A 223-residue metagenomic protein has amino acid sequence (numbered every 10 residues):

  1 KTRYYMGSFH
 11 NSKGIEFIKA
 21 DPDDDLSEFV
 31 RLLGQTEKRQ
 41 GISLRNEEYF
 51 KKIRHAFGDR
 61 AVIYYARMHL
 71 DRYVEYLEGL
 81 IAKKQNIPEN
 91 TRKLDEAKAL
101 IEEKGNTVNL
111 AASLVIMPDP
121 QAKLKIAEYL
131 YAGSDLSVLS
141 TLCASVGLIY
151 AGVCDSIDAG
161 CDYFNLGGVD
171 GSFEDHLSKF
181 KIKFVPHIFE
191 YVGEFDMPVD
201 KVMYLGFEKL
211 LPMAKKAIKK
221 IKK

Functional and structural regions predicted by a protein language model:
K1-L139: A conserved beta-strand-loop-helix scaffold within acyl/acetyltransferase catalytic domains
K13-K19, E48-K52, I149, A159-D162 (+2 more regions): Short C-terminal domain-edge/linker segments immediately following a structured domain
D23, S27-G34, E48-A56, V146-S156 (+2 more regions): Short alpha-helical interface patches
L32, E78-I81, T141-A144, S178-K179 (+2 more regions): Surface-exposed beta-strand edges and their flanking turn/coil or helix-capping segments
E37, G41, S156-G160, F189: Secondary-structure transition/hinge residues
L44, Y65, A144, F195-D196: Residue-level detector of alpha-helical recognition elements and their boundaries
G105-L110, A122-P186: Acyl-donor binding region in acyl/amide transferases
A159-K223: Active-site/acyl-donor-binding loops of N-acyltransferases
